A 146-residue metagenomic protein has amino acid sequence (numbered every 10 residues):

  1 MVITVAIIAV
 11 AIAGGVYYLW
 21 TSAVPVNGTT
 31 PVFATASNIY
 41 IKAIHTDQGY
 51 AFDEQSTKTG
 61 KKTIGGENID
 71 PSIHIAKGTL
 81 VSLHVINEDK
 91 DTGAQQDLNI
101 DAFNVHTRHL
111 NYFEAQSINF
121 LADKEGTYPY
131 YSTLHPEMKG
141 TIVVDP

Functional and structural regions predicted by a protein language model:
V2-A6, V10-P25, K42-A51, H109-P146: Extracellular/periplasmic metallocenter environments
A23-Y40: N-terminal, intrinsically disordered, polar/charged segments of Gram-positive cell-envelope systems that serve as
F33, I73-I75, L110, A122: Hydrophobic beta-strand core residues of beta-sandwich domains
A36, N68-D70, G78-L80, G93-Q95 (+2 more regions): Extracytoplasmic
S37-L80: N-terminal edge beta-strand
I69-P71, H106, I118: Short, conserved secondary-structure segments in the cores of folded domains
I75, V85-D89, A122, L134: Non-cytosolic beta-sheet module surface loops
H84-Q116: Histidine- and aromatic-enriched segments that form or immediately flank copper-ligand environments
